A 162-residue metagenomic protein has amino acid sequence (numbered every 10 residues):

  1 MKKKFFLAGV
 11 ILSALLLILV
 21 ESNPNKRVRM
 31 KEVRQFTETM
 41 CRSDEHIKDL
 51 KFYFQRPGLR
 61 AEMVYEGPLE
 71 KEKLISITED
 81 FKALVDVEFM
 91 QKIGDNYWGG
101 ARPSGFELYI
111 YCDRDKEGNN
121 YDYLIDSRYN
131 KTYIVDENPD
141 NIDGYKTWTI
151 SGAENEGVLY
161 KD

Functional and structural regions predicted by a protein language model:
M1-I11: N-terminal Sec-pathway targeting helices
G9-L19: Hydrophobic membrane-insertion alpha-helices, especially the h-region of bacterial N-terminal signal peptides
E21-Q35: Bacterial Sec signal peptide processing site at the extreme N-terminus
E32-V33, T37, V85-F89: Hydrophobic face of amphipathic alpha-helices
T37-M40, D80: Short amphipathic alpha-helical segments
C41-P68: Short edge beta-strands and adjacent turn/loop segments
E62-N120: Mature extracytoplasmic domains of secretory-pathway proteins
G94-D162: Polar/charged, Gly/Pro-rich intrinsically disordered segments
